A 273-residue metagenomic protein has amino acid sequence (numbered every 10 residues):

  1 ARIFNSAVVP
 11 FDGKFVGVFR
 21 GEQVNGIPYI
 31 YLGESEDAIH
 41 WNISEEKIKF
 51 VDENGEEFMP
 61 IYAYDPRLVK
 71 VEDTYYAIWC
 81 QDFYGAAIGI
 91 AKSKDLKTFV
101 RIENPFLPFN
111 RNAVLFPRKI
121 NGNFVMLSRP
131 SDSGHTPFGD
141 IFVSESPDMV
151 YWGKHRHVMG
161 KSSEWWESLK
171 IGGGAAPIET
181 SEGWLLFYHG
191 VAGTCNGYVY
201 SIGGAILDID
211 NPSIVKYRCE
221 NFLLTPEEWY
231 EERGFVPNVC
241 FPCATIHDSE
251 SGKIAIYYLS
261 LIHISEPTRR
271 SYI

Functional and structural regions predicted by a protein language model:
A1-P10, I39-K70, L96-K119, V150-I178 (+1 more regions): Surface loop/turn signatures of beta-propeller and other carbohydrate-active proteins
V9-E22, D65-D82, E103-N104, V114-T136 (+3 more regions): Hydrophobic core segments of beta-strands in well-ordered, beta-rich domains
V18-I48: Beta-propeller domains
N25-P28, C80-A86, G134-G139, N196-V199: Short, solvent-exposed loop/turn segments at conserved positions within beta-propeller repeat blades
Y31-D37, G89-D95, D140-D148, S201-D210 (+1 more regions): Beta-propeller blade signature
G122-H189: Aromatic-anchored, glycine/proline-accented short structural segments that stabilize local strand-turns or short
G172-C219: Loop/turn-rich, solvent-exposed surfaces of beta-rich toroidal or solenoidal domains
H263-I273: Single conserved hydrophobic/aromatic residue that forms the stacking wall/gate of nucleotide- or nucleobase-binding
